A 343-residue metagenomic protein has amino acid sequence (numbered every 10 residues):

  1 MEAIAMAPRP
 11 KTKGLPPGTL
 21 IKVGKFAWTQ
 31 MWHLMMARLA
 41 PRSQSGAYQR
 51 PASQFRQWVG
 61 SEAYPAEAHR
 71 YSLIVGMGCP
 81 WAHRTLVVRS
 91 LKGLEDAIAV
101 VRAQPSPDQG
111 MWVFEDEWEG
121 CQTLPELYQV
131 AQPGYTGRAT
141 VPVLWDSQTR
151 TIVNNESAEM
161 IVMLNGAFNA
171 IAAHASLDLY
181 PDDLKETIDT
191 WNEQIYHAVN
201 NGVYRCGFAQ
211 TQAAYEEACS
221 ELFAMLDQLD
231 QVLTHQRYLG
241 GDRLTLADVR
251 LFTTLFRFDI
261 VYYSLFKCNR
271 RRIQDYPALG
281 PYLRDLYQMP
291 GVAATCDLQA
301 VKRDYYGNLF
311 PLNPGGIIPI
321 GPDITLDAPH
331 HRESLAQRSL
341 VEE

Functional and structural regions predicted by a protein language model:
M1-E343: C-terminal alpha-helical interaction module
